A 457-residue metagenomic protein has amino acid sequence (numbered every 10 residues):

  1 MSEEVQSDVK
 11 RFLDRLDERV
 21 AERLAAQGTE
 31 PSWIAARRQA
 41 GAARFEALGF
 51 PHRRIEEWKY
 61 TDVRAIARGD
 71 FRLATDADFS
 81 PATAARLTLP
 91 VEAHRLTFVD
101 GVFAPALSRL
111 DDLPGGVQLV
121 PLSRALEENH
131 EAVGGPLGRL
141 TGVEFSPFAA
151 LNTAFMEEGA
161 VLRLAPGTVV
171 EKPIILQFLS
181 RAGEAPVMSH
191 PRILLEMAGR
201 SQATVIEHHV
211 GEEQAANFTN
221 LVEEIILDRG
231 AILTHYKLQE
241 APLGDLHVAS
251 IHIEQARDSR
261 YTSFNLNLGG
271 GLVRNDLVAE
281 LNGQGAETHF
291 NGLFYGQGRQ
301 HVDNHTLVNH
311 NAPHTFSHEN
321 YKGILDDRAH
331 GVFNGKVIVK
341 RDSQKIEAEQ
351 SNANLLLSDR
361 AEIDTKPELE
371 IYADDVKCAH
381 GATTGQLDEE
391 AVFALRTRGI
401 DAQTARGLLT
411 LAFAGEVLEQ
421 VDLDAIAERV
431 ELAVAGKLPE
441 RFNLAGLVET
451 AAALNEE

Functional and structural regions predicted by a protein language model:
S2-A150, N320: N-terminal amphipathic, basic helical "cap/leader" segment at the start of enzyme domains
V5, Q118, L122, E128-I400 (+2 more regions): Conserved beta-strand/loop scaffold segments within soluble protein domains that form the structured core and edges
